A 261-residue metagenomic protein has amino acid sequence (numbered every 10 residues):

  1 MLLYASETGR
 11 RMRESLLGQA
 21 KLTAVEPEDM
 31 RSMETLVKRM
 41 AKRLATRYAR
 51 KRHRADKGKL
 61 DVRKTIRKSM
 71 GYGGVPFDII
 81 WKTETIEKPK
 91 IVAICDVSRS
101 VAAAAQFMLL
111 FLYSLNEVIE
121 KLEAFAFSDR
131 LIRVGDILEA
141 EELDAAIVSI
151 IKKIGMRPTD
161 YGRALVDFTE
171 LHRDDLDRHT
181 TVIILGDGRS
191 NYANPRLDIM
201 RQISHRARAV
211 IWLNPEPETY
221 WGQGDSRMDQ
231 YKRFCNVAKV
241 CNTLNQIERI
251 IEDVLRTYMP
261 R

Functional and structural regions predicted by a protein language model:
M1-K88: Acidic/polar low-complexity segments with low predicted structural confidence
I66, I94-S98, T180-N191, N236: DG-centered beta-turn motif at the end of beta-strands
I66, W81-F111: MIDAS-like acidic motif and immediate structural context at the N-terminus of von Willebrand factor A/I domains
W81, A103-D160: Metal-dependent catalytic core segments for phosphate chemistry
A93, A124-A126, V182-I184, W212: Structural beta-sheet core signal
V134, D144-T180, P217, G222-Q223: Von Willebrand factor
A193-R196: Conserved alpha-helical "signature site" that marks functionally important helical segments or helix/loop junctions
R201-R261: Von Willebrand factor type A / integrin I
